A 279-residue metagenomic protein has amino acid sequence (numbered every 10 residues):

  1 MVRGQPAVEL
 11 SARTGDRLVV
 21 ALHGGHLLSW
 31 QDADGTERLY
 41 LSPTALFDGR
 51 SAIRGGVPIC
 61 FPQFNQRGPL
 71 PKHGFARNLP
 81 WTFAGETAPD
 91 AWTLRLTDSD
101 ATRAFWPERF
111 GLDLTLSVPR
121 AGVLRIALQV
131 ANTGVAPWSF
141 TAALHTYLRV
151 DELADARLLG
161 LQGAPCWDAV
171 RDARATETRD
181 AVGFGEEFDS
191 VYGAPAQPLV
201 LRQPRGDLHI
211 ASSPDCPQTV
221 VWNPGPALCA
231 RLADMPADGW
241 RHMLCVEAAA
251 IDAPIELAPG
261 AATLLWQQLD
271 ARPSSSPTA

Functional and structural regions predicted by a protein language model:
M1-R13, A33, S99-T102, G111 (+1 more regions): Beta-strand-rich recognition/accessory modules
V2, P71-R120: Extended, loop-rich substrate-binding clefts of extracytoplasmic carbohydrate-active enzymes
V8, L18, W92-L94, L112-L114 (+6 more regions): Hydrophobic residues positioned within well-ordered beta-strands of beta-sheet architectures
R13-P71: Acidic-aromatic substrate-binding/catalytic surfaces of carbohydrate-active enzymes
V20, L128-G134, A271: Asparagine-centered strand-capping/turn motif at beta-strand->loop junctions
S29-Q31, A136-A143: Short, hydrophobic/aromatic beta-strand segments
S51-R77, L159-R174, L208: Beta-strand/loop-rich accessory regions of lumenal/periplasmic or secreted enzymes, predominantly carbohydrate-active
P137-S139, T146-T219: Active-site/ligand-binding surface loops and adjacent short beta/alpha elements that line catalytic pockets across
